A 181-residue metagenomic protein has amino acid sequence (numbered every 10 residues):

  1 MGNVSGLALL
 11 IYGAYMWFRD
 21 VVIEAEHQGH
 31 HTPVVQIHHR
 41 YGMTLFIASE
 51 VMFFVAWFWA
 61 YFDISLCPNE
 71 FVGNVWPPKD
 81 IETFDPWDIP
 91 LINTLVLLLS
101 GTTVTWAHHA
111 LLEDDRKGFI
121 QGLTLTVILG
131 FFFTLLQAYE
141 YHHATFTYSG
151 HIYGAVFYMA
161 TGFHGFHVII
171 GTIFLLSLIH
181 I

Functional and structural regions predicted by a protein language model:
M1-A107: Early transmembrane hairpin module of multi-pass membrane proteins
S5, L45, D85-V96, L125 (+3 more regions): Physicochemical signature of membrane-embedded alpha-helices that form the seven-helix bundle of GPCRs, emphasizing
R40-T44, V104-F131: Interfacial segments of alpha-helical transmembrane regions
F54-C67, G130-T145: Transmembrane alpha-helix/helix-exit interface in multi-pass inner-membrane proteins
F58-W59, T102, H109-A110, Y139 (+2 more regions): Hydrophobic alpha-helical membrane-insertion segments
Y139-Y158: Interfacial helix-loop-helix junctions of multi-pass membrane proteins
G171-S177: Primarily interfacial, aromatic-capped hydrophobic alpha-helices that serve as membrane anchors
I179-I181: Conserved small/polar residues in nucleotide/adenosyl-binding loops
